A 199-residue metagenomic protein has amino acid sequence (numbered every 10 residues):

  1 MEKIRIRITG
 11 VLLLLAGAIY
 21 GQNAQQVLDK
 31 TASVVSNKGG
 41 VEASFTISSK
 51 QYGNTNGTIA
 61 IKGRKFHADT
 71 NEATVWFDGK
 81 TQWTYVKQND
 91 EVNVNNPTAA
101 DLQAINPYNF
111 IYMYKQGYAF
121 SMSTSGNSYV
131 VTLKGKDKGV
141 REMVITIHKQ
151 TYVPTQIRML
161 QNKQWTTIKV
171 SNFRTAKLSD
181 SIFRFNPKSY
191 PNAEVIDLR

Functional and structural regions predicted by a protein language model:
M1-T9: Bacterial N-terminal signal peptides that target proteins for export
E2, L15-G53, R64-K65, D90 (+1 more regions): N-terminal leader/targeting segments and the immediate start of mature chains
T9-L15: Hydrophobic helical h-region of N-terminal Sec-dependent signal peptides in bacterial secretory/periplasmic proteins
V34, G57-I61, T74-V75, Y118-T124: Short, exposed beta-strand/loop patches in secreted or surface proteins that constitute
G39-S44, K62-A68, S125-T132, T151-Q156: Short, hydrophobic/aromatic-rich segments at coil-to-beta transitions
N56-A104, Q161-T167: An acidic-aromatic
P97-N127: Flexible, surface-exposed loop/linker segments and immediately adjacent secondary-structure boundaries
S125-S128, G135-E142, Q150-R199: Non-transmembrane domains of secretory- and envelope-associated proteins
